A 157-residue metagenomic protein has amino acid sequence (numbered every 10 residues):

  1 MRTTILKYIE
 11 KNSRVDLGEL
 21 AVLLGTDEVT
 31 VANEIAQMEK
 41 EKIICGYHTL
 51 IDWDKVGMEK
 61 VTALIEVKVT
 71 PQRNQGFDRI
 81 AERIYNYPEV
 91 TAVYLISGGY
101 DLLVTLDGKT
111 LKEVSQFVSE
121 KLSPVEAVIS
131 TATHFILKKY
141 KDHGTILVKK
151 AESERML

Functional and structural regions predicted by a protein language model:
M1-L157: A compositional/biophysical signature of low hydrophobicity enriched in polar/charged and small residues
